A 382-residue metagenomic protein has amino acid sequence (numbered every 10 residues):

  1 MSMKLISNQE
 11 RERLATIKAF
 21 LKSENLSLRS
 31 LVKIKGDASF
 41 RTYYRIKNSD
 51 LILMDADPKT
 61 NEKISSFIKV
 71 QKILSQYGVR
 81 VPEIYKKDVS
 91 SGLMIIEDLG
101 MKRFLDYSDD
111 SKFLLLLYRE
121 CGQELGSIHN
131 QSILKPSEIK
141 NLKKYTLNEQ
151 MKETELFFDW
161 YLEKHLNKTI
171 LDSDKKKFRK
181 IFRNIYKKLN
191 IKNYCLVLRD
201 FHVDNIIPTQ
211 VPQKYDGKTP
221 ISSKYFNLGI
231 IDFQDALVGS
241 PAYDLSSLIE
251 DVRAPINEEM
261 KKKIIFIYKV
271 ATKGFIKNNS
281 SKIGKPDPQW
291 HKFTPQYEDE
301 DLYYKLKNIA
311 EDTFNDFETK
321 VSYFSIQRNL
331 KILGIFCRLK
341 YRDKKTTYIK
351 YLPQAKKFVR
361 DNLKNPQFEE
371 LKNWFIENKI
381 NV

Functional and structural regions predicted by a protein language model:
M1, T209-Y225, G274-I309: Intrinsic disorder/low-complexity segments
M1-K33, R41-T42, T60, N279 (+3 more regions): Regulatory N- and C-terminal appendages and interdomain linkers associated with kinase/kinase-like NTP transferase
S2-L93, T209-Q210, K218, K224-G229 (+1 more regions): Conserved NTP-binding catalytic cores of kinases and kinase-like/nucleotidyltransferase enzymes across multiple kinase
R13, I17, K22, I133-K143 (+2 more regions): An alpha-helical support segment within catalytic cores of ATP-dependent transferases
F40-K47, L53, L125-H129, R183-Y243 (+2 more regions): Active-site acidic catalytic loop and adjacent metal/ATP-binding pocket of ATP-dependent phosphoryl transfer enzymes
Y44-K152, L156, L162, L166 (+1 more regions): ATP-binding pocket architecture of kinase catalytic cores
E155-H165, P241-K277, Y303-K307, I326-D343 (+1 more regions): Active-site activation/catalytic loop segments of kinase-like enzymes and analogous catalytic loops in related
E311-S322: Acidic, serine/threonine- and proline-rich low-complexity regulatory regions
